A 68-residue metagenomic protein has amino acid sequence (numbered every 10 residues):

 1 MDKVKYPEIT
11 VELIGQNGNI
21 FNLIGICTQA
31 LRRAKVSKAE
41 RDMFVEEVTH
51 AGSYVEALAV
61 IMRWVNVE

Functional and structural regions predicted by a protein language model:
M1-E68: Long, contiguous binding/interaction regions
